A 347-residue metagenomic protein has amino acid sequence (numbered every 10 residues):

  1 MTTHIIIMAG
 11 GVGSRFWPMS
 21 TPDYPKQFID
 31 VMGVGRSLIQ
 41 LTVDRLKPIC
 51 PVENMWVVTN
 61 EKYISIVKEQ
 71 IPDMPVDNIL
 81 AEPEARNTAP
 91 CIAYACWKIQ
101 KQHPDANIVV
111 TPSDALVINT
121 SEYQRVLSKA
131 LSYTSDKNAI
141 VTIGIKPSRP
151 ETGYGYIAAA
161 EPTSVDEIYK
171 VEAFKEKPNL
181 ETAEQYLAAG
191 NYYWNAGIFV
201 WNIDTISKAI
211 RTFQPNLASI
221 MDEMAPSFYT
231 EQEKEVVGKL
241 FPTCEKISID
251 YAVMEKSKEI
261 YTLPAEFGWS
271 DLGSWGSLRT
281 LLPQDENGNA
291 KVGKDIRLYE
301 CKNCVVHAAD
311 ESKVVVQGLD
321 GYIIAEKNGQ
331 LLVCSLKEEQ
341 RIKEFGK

Functional and structural regions predicted by a protein language model:
M1-I7, R15-P22, G33-P112, I118-E122 (+1 more regions): Conserved N-terminal catalytic core of the sugar/cofactor nucleotidyltransferase
M8-A9, V58, V109-P112, T142-K146 (+3 more regions): Short beta-strand segments
I39, A95, D114, I157 (+3 more regions): Residue-level signal for inorganic ion chemistry
V57, L80-A81, V110, V141-I143 (+2 more regions): General beta-strand structural signal in soluble alpha/beta enzymes
T120-F241, Y261, E311, L336: Conserved core of the sugar-phosphate nucleotidyltransferase
I203-K347: Left-handed beta-helix
